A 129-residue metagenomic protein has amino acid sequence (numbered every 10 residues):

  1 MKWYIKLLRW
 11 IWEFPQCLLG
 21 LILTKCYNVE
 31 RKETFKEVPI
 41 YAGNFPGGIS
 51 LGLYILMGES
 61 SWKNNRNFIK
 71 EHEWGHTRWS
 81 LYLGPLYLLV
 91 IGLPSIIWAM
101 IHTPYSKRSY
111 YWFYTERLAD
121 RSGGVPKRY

Functional and structural regions predicted by a protein language model:
M1-P46, S50, E59, Y87-Y129: Metalloprotease/metallohydrolase-associated module, dominated by Zn2+-dependent proteases
F45-G48, I55-E71, L81: Short pre-active-site segment immediately N-terminal to the catalytic Zn-binding motif
W74-V90: Catalytic Zn2+-binding segment of zinc metalloproteases
